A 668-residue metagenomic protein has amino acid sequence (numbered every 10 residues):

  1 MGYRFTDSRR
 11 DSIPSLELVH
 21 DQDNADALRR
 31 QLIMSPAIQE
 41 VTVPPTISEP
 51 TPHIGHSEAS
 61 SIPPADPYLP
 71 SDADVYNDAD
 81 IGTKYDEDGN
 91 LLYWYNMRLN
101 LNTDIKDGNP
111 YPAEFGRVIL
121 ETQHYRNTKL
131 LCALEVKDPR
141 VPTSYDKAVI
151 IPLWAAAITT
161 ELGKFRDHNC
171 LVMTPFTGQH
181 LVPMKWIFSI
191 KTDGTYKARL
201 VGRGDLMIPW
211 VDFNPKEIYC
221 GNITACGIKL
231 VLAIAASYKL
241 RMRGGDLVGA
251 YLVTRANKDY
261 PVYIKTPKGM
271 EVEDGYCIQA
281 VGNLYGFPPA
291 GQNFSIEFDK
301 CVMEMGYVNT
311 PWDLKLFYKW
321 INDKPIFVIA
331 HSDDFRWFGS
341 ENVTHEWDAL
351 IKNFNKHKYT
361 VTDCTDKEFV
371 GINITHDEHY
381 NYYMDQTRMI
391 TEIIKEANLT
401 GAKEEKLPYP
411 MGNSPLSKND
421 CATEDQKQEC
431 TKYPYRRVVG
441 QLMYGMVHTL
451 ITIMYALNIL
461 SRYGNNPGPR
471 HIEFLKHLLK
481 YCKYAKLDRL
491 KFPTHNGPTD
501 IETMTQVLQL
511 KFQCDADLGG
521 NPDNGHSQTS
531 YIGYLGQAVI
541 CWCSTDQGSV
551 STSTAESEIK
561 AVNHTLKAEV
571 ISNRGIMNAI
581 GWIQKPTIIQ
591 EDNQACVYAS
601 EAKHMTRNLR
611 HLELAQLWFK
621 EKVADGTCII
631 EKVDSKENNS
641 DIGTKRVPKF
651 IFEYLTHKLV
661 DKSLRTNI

Functional and structural regions predicted by a protein language model:
G2-R4, Y196-K197: Short aromatic-glycine-enriched beta-strand elements
T6-D7, N521: Short proline/glycine-enriched turn/loop segments at secondary-structure junctions
S8-V43, I540: Conserved catalytic-core surface of thiol
V43, I47-I668: Long, low-complexity, charge-biased intrinsically disordered regions
